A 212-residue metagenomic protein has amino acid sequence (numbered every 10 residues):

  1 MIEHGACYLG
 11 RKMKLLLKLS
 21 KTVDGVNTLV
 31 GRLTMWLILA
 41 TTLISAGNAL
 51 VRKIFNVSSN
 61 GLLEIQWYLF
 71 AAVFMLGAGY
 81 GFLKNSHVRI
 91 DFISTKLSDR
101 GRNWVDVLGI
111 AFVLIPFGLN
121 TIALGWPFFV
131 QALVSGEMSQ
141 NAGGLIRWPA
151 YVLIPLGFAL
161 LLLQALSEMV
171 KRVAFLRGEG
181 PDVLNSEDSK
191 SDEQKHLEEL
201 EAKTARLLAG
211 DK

Functional and structural regions predicted by a protein language model:
I2-K212: Alpha-helical transmembrane segments and membrane-interface helix-loop junctions in multi-pass membrane proteins
